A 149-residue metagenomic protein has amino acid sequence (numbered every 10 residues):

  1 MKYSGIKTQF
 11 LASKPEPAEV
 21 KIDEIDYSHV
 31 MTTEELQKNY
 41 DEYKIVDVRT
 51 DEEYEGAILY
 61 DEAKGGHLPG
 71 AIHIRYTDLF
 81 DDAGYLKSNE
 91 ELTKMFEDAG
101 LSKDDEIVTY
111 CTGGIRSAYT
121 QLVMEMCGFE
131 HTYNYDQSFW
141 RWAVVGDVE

Functional and structural regions predicted by a protein language model:
M1-K44, E52-E149: Rhodanese-like catalytic fold shared by cysteine-dependent sulfurtransferases and DSP/PTP-type phosphatases
